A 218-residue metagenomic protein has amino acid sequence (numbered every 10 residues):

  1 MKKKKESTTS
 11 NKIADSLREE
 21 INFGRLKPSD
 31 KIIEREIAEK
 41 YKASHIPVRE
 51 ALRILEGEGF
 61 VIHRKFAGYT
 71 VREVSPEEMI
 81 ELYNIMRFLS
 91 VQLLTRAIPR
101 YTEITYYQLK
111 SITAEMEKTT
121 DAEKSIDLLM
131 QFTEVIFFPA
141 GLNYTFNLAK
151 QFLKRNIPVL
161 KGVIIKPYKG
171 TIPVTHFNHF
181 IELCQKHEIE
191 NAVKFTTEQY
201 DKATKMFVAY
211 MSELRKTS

Functional and structural regions predicted by a protein language model:
M1-P99, S212-S218: Short linear motifs at protein or domain termini
E20, G24, I62, N156-V159 (+3 more regions): A short secondary-structure junction motif
D30, H63-R64, L129, I172-V174: Short, flexible turn/loop "capping" segments at secondary-structure junctions
V74-M79, L94-R100, E117-T120, G141 (+1 more regions): A ubiquitous short alpha-helical element
E103-V163, P173-H179, N191-A203: Conserved amphipathic alpha-helical segments that form helical-bundle/coiled-coil interaction surfaces
Q199-R215: Short, charge-rich amphipathic alpha-helical segments embedded in non-transmembrane helical bundles/solenoids
